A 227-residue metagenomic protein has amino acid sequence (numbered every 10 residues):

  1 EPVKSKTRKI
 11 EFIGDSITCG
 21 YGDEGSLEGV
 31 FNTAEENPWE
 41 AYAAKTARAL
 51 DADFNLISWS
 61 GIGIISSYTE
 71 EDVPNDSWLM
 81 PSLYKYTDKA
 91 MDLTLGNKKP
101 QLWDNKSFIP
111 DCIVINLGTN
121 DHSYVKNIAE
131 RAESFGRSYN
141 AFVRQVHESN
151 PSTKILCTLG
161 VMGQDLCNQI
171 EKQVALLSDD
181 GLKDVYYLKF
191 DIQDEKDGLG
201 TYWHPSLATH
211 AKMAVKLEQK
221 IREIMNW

Functional and structural regions predicted by a protein language model:
E1-I13, I17-P38, A49, N226: N-terminal secretory targeting modules
K9-I13, T18, F54-S58, D111-N116 (+2 more regions): Structural recognition of the beta-strand scaffold that forms the well-ordered cores of secreted hydrolase catalytic
T18, D51, G118, R144-P151 (+3 more regions): Sec-exported extracytoplasmic/periplasmic mature domains
D23, E28-A129, E133-G136, V161-Q173 (+1 more regions): Conserved SGNH/GDSL esterase-like catalytic core that processes O-acyl groups on lipids and polysaccharides
D72, S123, E130, V161-W227: Catalytic His-Asp segment of secreted/periplasmic serine-dependent ester chemistry enzymes
N116, V143, E148, I155-C157 (+1 more regions): Conserved, well-ordered alpha-helix/loop/beta-strand core segments that scaffold catalytic motifs
F135, Y139, H210: Aromatic/hydrophobic pocket-lining residues that form the small-molecule binding cavity in soluble enzyme cores
P151-S152, K183: Proline-centered flexible-loop/turn and helix-kink motifs
